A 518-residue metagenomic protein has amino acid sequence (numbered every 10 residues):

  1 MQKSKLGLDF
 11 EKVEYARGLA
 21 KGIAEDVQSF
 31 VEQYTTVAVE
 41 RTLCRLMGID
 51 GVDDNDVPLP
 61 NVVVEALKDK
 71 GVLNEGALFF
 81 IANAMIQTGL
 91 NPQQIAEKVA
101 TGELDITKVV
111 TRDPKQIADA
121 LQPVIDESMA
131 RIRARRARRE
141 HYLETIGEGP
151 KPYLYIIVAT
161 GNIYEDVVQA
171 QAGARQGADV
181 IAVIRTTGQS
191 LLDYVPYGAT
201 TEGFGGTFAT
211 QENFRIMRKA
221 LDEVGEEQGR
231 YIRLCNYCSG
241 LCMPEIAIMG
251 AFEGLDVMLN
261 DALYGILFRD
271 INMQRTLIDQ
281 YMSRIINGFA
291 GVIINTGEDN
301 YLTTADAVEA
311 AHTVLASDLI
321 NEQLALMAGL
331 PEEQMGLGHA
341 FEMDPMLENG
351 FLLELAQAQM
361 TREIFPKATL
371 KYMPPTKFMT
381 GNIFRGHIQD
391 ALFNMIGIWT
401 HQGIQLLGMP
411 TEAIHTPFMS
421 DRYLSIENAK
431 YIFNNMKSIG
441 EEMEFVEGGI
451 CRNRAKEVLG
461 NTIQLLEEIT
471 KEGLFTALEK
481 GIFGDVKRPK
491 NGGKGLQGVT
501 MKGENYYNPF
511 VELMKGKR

Functional and structural regions predicted by a protein language model:
M1-Y164, A172-G177, R185-N213, C238-I246 (+6 more regions): Long, compositionally biased, glycine/small-hydrophobic-enriched stretches that function as flexible linkers, tethers
E144-T145, V195-R233, L277-I294, L355-A368 (+1 more regions): Alpha-helix-loop-beta-strand connector modules within alpha/beta enzyme cores
P152-T160, V180-I184, R230-C238, V257-A262 (+4 more regions): Hydrophobic faces of well-ordered beta-strands that scaffold small-molecule active sites in alpha/beta enzyme cores
N162, A174-R175, R218-I232, C238-V257 (+3 more regions): Mature, well-folded catalytic/scaffold domains that follow N-terminal targeting or propeptide regions
Y164-Q171, L241-G254, A310, F384-I398: Catalytic cores of alpha/beta
D179-S190, E253-D270, N321-E322, F393-T416: Glycine-rich phosphate-binding active-site loops on the catalytic face of alpha/beta enzymes
L302-Q334, N349, A358-Q359: Conserved alpha/beta-domain cores
Q357-D421, I439-G449: Hydrophobic alpha-helical bundle architecture
